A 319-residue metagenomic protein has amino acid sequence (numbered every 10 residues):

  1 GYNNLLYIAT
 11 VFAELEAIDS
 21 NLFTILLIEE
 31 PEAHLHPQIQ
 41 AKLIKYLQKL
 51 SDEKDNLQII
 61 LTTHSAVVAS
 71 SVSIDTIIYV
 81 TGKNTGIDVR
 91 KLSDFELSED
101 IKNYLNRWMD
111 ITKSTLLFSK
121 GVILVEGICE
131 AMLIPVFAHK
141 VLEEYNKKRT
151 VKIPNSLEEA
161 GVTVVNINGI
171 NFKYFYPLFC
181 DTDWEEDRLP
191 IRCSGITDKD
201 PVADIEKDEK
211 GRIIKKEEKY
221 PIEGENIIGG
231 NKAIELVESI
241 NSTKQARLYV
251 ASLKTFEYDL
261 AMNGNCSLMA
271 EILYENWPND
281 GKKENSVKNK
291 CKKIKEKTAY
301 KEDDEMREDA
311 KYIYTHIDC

Functional and structural regions predicted by a protein language model:
G1-T115, D183: Switch/communication elements of ASCE P-loop NTPase nucleotide-binding domains
I78, G82-C319: Acidic, divalent-metal-binding catalytic cores of TOPRIM and closely related two-metal-ion phosphodiester/pyrophosphate
